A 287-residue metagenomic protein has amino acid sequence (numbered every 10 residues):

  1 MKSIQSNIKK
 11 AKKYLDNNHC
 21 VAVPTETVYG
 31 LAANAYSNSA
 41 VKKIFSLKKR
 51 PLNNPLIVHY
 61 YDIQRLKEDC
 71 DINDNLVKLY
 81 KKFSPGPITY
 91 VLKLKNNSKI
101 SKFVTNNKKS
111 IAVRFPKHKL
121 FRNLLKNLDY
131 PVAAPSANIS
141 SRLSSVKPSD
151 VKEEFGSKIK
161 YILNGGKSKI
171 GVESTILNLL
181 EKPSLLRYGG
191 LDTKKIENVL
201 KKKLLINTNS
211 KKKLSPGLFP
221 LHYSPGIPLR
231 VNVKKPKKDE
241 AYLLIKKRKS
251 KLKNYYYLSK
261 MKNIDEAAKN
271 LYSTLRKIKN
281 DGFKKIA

Functional and structural regions predicted by a protein language model:
M1-A287: Active-site-adjacent structural elements in enzyme catalytic cores
